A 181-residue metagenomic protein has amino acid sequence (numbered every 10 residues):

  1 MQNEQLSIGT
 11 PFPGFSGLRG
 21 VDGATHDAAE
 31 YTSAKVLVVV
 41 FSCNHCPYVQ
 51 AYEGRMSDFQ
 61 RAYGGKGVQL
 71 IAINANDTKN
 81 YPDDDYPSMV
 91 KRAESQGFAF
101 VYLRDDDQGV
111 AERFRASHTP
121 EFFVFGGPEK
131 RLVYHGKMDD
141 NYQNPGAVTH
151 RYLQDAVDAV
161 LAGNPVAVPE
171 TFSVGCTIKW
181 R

Functional and structural regions predicted by a protein language model:
M1-A162, V166-A167: Chalcogenol-based redox active-site neighborhoods
N164-R181: Disulfide-stabilized, aromatic/cysteine-rich ligand-recognition loop
